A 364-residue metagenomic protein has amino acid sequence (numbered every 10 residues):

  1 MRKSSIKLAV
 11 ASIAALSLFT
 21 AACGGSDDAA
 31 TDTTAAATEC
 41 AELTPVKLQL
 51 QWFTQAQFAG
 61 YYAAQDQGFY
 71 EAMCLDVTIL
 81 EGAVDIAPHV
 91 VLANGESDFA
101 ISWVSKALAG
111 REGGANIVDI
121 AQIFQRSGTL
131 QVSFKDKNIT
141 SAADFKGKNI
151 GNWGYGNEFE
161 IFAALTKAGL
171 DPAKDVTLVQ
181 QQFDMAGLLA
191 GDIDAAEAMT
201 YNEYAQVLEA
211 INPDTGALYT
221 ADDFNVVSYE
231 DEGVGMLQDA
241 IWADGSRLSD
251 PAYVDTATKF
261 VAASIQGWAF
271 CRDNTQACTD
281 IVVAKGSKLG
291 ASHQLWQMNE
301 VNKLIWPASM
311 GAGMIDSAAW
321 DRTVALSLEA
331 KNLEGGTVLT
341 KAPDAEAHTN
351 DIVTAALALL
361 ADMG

Functional and structural regions predicted by a protein language model:
M1-V10: Bacterial N-terminal signal peptides that target proteins for export
A15, F19-T20: Bacterial Sec-type N-terminal signal peptides, specifically the leucine/valine-rich hydrophobic h-region
A22-T33: Bacterial lipoprotein signal-peptidase II cleavage site
A35-Q181, G187-A190, D194-Y201, V227-Y229: Short, glycine-/small- and polar/acidic-enriched structural segments that line small-molecule recognition paths
S105-K106, K137, D184-A186, G191-S287: Pocket-lining segment of extracytoplasmic ligand-binding domains
D250-L333: Secondary-structure end/capping motifs
D321-G364: Conserved C-terminal helix/tail region of periplasmic/extracytoplasmic solute-binding proteins
